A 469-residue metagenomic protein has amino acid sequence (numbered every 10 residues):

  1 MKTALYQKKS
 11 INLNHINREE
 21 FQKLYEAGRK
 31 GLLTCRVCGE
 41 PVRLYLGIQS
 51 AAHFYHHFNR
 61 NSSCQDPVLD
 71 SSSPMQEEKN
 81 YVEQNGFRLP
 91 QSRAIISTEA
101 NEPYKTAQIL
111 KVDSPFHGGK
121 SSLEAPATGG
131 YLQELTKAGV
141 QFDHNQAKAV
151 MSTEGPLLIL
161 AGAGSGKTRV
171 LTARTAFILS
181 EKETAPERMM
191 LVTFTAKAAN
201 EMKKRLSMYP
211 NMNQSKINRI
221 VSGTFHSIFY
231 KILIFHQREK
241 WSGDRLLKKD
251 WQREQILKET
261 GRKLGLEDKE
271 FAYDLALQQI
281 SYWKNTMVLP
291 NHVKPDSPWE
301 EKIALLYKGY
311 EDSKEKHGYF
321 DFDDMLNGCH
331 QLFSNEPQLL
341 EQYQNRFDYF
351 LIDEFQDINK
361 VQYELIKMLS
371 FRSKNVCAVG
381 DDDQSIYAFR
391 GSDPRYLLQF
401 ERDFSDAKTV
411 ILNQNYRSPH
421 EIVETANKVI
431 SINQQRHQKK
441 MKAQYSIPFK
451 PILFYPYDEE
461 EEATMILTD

Functional and structural regions predicted by a protein language model:
M1-T106: Intrinsically disordered, low-complexity linker/tail regions enriched in polar/charged residues
E102-E239, E424-N427: P-loop NTPase Walker
T128-G129, I178-N327, N345, K374 (+2 more regions): A basic/glycine-biased coupling hinge at the interface between accessory DNA-binding modules
Y131-M151, G155-I159, M190, V221 (+2 more regions): Conserved helicase NTPase motor core
G155, T184-R188, K216-N218, R372-N375 (+3 more regions): Short glycine-/polar-rich loops that comprise or flank the Walker A/P-loop and associated switch/sensor motifs
S165, A196-A199, H226-F229, D382-I386 (+3 more regions): Conserved nucleotide-binding/hydrolysis micro-motifs of P-loop NTPases
T168-L171, D406-K408, Q414-D469: Helicase P-loop NTPase motor core
A185-A198, I220-S222, D353, V379 (+4 more regions): Conserved RecA-like ASCE P-loop NTPase motor core of nucleic-acid helicases/translocases
